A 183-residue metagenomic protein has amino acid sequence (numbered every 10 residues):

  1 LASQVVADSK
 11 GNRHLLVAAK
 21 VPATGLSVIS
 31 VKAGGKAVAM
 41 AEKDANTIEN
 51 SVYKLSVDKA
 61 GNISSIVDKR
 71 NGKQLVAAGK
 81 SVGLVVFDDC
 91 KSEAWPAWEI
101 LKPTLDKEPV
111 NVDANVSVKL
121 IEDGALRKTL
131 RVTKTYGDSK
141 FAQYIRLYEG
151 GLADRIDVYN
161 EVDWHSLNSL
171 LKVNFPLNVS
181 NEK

Functional and structural regions predicted by a protein language model:
L1-V162, L167-N174: Catalytic and substrate-binding regions of extracellular carbohydrate-active enzymes, especially polysaccharide lyases
N174-K183: Polysaccharide-binding surfaces and accessory modules of carbohydrate-active proteins
